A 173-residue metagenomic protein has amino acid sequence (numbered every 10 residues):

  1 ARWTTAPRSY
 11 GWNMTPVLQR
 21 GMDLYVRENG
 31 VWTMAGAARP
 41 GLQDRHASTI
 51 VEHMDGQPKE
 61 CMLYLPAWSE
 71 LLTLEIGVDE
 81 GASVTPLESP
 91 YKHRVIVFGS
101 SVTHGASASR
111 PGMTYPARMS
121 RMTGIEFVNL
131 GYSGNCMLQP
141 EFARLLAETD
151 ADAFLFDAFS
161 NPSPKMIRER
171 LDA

Functional and structural regions predicted by a protein language model:
R2-R94: N-terminal secretory targeting modules
W3, G99, F156-F159: Short loop/turn segments at strand-loop or loop-helix junctions that form parts of catalytic or ligand-binding pockets
Y10-W12, H104-S107, P162-K165: A generic structural signal for short coil/turn motifs at secondary-structure boundaries
L18, G112-P116, D172: Glycine-rich, phosphate-binding/catalytic loops in enzymes
G30-W32, T103, N135, P162: Surface-exposed, flexible loop/turn segments at secondary-structure boundaries
M54, C61-D150: Serine-esterase "nucleophile elbow" of acetyl-processing enzymes
N135-A173: Alpha-helical cap/lid subdomain in secreted, periplasmic, or secretory-pathway luminal O-acyl-processing enzymes
